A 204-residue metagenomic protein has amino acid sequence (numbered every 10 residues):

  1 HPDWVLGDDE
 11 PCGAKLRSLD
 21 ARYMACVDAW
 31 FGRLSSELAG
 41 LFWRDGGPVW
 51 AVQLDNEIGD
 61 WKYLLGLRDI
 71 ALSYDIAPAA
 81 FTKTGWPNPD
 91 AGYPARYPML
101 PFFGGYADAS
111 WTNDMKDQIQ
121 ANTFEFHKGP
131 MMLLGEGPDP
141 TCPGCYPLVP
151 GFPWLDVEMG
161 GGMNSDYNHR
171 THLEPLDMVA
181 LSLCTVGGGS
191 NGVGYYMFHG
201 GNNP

Functional and structural regions predicted by a protein language model:
H1, W50-N56, T84-P87, E158-M159 (+1 more regions): Short, solvent-exposed turn/loop segments enriched in Gly/Ser/Thr/Pro and often Arg
H1-Y63, L67, A71-Y74: Active-site mouth of glycoside hydrolases
P2-D8, R96-P101, L173: Short, hinge-like loop/turn segments at secondary-structure boundaries
D8, A14, G105-Y106, P130 (+1 more regions): Intrinsically disordered, low-complexity regions
C12-K15, G105-Q118, P153-M159: A broad, low-specificity signal for short, low-complexity segments enriched in glycine/proline and polar/charged
E57-A79, T84-P130, G201-N202: Substrate-binding cleft/loops of secretory-pathway carbohydrate-active enzymes
D69-A79, T123-P204: Catalytic-core region of carbohydrate-active enzymes that cleave or remodel glycosidic bonds
